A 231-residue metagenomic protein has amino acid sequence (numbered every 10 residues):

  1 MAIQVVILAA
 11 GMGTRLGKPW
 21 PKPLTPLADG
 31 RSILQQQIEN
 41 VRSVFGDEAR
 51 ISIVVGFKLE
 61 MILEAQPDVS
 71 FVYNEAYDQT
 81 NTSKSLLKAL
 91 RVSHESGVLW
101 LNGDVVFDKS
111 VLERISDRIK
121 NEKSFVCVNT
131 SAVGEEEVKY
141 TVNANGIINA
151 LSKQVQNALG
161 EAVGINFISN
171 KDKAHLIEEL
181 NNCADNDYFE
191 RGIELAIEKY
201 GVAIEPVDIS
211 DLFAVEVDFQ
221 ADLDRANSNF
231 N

Functional and structural regions predicted by a protein language model:
M1-P19: N-terminal nucleotide-binding beta1-loop-alpha1 segment
A2-I3, E161-N231: Conserved alpha/beta core of the MobA/IspD/sugar-nucleotide pyrophosphorylase nucleotidyltransferase superfamily
A2-Q4, R31-V98: Conserved N-terminal catalytic core of the sugar/cofactor nucleotidyltransferase
A9, A28, V55, N102 (+1 more regions): Short beta-strand/turn micro-motifs composed of small residues that flank or help shape donor/cofactor-binding pockets
R15, V105-F107, F213: A short, conserved beta-strand element in the Rossmann-like catalytic core that flanks the donor/metal-binding loop
L24, Y140-V142, P206: A structural signal for short hydrophobic beta-strand segments in well-ordered beta-sheet cores
S96-V106: Short beta-strand-to-loop acidic/aromatic patch adjacent to the donor-nucleotide binding site
D108-C183: Conserved core of the sugar-phosphate nucleotidyltransferase
